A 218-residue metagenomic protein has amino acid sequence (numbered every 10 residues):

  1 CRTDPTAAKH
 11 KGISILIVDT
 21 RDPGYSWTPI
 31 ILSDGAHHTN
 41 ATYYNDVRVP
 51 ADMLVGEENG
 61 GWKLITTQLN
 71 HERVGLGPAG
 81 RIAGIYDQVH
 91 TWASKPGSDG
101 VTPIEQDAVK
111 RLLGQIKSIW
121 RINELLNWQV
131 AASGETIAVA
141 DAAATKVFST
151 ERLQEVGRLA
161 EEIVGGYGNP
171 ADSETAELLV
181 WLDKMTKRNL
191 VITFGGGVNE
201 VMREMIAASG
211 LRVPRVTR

Functional and structural regions predicted by a protein language model:
C1-T28: A short core secondary-structure module
D4-T6, R21-P23, L32, R48-V49 (+3 more regions): Short, glycine-/Ser/Thr-/acidic-enriched flexible segments
A8-G12, G56-E57, V198: Short glycine/proline-enriched turns and hinge-like loops at secondary-structure junctions
I15, T39-Y43, W62-I65, W92 (+5 more regions): Tryptophan-centric aromatic hotspots in well-structured domains and transmembrane helices
D19, Y25-N123, I192: Glycine-rich beta->alpha junctions and the first turn(s) of the following alpha-helix
W62-H71, G75-A79, V164-R218: Glycine-rich phosphate/cofactor-binding loops in nucleotide/flavin-utilizing enzymes
S94, S98-I104, K110, W120-T175: C-terminal helix-coil-helix/basic helical segment that borders enzyme active sites and/or dimer interfaces and provides
